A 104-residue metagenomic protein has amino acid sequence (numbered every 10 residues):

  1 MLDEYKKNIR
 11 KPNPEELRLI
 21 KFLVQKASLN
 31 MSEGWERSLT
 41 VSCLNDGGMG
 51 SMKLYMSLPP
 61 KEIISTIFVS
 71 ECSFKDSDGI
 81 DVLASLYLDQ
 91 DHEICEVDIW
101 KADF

Functional and structural regions predicted by a protein language model:
M1-S70: N-terminal domain-onset segments
K75-F104: Short, compact, well-ordered microdomains
